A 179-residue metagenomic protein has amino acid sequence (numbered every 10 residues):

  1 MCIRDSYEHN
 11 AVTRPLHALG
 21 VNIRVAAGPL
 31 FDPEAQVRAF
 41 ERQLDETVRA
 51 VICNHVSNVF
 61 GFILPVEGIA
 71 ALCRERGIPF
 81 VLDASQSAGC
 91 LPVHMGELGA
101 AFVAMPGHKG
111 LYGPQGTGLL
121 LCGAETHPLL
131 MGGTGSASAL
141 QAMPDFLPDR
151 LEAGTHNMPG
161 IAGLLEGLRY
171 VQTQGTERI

Functional and structural regions predicted by a protein language model:
R4-I179: Pyridoxal 5′-phosphate
